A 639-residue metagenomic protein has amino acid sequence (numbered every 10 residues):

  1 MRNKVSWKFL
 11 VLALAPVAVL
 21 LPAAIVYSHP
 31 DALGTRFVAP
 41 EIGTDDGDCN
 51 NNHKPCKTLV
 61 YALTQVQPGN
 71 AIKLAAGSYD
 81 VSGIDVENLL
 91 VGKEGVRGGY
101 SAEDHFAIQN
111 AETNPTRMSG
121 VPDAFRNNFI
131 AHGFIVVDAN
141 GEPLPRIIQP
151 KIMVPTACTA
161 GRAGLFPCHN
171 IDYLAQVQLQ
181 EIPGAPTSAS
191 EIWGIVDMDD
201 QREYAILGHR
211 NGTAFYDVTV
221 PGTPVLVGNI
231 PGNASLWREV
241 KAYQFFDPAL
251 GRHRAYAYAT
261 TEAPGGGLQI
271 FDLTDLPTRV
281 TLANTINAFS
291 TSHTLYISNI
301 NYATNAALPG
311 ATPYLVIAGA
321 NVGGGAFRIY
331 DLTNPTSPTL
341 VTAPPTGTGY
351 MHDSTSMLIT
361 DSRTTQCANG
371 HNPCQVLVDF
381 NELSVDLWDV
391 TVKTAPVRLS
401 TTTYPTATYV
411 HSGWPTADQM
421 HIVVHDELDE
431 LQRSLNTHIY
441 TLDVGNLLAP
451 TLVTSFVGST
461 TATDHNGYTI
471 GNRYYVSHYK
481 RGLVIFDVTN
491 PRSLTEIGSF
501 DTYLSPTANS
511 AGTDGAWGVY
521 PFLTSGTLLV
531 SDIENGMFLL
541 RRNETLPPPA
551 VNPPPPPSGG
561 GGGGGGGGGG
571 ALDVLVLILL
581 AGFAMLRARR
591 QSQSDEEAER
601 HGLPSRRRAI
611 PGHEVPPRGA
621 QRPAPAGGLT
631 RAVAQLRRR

Functional and structural regions predicted by a protein language model:
I25-Y61, S78: Right-handed parallel beta-helix/beta-solenoid
V38-E41, A62-D80, G95-Y100: Glycine-rich repeat segments that build the extracellular carbohydrate-interaction surface of secreted and virion
E41-D46, G77-D80, G99-H105, V220 (+2 more regions): Acidic glycine-/aspartate-rich tracts in secreted/extracellular proteins
S82-R117, I130-A131: Beta-solenoid repeat scaffold
I108-P557: Feature marking well-ordered beta-strand scaffolds used for ligand recognition
G565-L575: Juxtamembrane/start-of-transmembrane alpha-helix segments at the extracytoplasmic/lumenal side of membrane anchors
D573-Q593: A cross-kingdom C-terminal cell-surface attachment/processing module
Q593-R639: Cytoplasmic C-terminal tails of single-pass
